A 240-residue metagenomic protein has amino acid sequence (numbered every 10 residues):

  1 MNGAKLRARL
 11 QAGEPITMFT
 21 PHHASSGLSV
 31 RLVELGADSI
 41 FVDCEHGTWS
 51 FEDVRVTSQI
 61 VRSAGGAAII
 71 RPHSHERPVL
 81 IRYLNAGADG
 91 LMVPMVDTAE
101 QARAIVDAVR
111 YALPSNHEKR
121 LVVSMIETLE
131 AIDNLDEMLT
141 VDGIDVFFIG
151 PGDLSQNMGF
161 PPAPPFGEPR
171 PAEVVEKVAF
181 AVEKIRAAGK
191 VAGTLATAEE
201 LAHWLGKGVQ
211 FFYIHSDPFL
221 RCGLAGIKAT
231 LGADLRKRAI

Functional and structural regions predicted by a protein language model:
M1-I240: Expand to "…catalyze enediolate/carbanion chemistry for C-C bond making/breaking, isomerization, decarboxylation
